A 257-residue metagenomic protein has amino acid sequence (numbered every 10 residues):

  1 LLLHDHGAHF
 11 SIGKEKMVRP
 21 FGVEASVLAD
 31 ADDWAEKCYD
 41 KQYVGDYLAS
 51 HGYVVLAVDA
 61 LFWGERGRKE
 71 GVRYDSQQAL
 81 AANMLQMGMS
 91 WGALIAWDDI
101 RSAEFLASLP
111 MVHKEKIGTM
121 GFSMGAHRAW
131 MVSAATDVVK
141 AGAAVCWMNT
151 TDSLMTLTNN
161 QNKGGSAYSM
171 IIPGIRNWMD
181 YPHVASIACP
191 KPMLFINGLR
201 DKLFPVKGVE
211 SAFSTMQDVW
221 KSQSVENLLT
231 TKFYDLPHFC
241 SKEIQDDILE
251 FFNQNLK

Functional and structural regions predicted by a protein language model:
H4-W97, A107-S108, L154-T156: Cap/lid segment of the alpha/beta-hydrolase catalytic domain
N83-Q86, L94, R101, A141-A185 (+3 more regions): Mobile cap/lid helix-loop segments that gate and shape the active-site cleft of serine hydrolases
M111-S123: Alpha/beta-hydrolase fold nucleophile elbow
G121-S133: Glycine-rich nucleophile elbow surrounding the catalytic serine of serine-hydrolase chemistry
A134-K140: Conserved hydrolase catalytic core segment
A188, F195-N197: Short beta-strand/loop motif that positions the catalytic acidic residue of the alpha/beta-hydrolase fold
R200-F204, G208, H238-F239: Acidic catalytic loop of the alpha/beta-hydrolase fold
S214-K257: C-terminal catalytic histidine-bearing segment of alpha/beta-hydrolase fold enzymes
